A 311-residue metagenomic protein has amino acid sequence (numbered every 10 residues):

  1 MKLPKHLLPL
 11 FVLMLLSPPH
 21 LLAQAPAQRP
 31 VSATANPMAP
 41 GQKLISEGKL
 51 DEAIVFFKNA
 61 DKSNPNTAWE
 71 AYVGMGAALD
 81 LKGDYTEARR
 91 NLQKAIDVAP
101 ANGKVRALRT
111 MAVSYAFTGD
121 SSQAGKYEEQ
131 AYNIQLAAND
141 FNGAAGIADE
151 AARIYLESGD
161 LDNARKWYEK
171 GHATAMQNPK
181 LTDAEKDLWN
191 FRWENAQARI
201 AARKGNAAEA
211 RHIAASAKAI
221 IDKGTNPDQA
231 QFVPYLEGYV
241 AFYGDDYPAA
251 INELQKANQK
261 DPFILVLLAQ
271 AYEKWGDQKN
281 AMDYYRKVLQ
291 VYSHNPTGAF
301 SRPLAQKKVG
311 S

Functional and structural regions predicted by a protein language model:
L21-G74, L81-G83, R90, N102-R106: N-terminal leader/linker segments that initiate helical-solenoid repeat arrays
A35, W69-E70, K104-R106, G146 (+5 more regions): Start-of-helix register in tetratricopeptide repeats
Q42, A77, V113, R153 (+4 more regions): Residue-level recognition of tetratricopeptide repeat
D61-A68, I96-V105, I134-N142, A175-D187 (+2 more regions): Flexible helix-coil transition and linker loops at the boundaries of alpha-helical arrays
V73-G74, T110, G143, E150 (+4 more regions): Canonical tetratricopeptide repeat
